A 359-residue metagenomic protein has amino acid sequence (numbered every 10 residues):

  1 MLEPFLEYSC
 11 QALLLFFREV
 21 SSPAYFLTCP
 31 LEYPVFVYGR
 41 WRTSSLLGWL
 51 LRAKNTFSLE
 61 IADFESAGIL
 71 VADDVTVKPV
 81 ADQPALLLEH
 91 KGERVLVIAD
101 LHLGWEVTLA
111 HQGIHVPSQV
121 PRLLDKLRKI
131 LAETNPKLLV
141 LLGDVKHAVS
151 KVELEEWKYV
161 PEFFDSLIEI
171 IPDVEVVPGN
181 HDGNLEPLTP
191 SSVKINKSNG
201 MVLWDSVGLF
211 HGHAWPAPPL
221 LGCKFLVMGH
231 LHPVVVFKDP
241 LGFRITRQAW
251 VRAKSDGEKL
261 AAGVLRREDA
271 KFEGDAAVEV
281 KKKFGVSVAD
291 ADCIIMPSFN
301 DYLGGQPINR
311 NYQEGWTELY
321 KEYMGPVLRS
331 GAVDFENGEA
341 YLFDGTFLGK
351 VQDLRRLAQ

Functional and structural regions predicted by a protein language model:
M1, V20, V35-V37: Short hydrophobic transmembrane-like helices used for membrane targeting/insertion
P4, Y8, Y33: Cationic, low-complexity basic patches in intrinsically disordered or flexible, solvent-exposed regions
L15, P30-E32: Compositionally biased, low-complexity intrinsically disordered regions
R18, R40-R42, R52: Basic polycationic patches enriched in arginine
S44-Q359: Extended recognition/assembly regions associated with phosphoester-bond processing machinery
